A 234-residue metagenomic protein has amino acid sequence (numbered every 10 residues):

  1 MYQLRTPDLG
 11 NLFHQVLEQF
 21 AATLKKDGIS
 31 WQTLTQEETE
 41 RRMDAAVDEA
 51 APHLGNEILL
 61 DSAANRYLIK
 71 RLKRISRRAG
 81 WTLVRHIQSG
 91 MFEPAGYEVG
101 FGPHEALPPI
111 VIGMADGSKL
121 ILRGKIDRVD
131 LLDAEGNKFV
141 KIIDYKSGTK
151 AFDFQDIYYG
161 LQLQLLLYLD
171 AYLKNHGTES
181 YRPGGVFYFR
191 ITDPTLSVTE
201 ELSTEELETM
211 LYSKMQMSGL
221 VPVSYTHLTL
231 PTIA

Functional and structural regions predicted by a protein language model:
M1-L228, A234: Structural signature of nuclease core domains in nucleic-acid processing machines
